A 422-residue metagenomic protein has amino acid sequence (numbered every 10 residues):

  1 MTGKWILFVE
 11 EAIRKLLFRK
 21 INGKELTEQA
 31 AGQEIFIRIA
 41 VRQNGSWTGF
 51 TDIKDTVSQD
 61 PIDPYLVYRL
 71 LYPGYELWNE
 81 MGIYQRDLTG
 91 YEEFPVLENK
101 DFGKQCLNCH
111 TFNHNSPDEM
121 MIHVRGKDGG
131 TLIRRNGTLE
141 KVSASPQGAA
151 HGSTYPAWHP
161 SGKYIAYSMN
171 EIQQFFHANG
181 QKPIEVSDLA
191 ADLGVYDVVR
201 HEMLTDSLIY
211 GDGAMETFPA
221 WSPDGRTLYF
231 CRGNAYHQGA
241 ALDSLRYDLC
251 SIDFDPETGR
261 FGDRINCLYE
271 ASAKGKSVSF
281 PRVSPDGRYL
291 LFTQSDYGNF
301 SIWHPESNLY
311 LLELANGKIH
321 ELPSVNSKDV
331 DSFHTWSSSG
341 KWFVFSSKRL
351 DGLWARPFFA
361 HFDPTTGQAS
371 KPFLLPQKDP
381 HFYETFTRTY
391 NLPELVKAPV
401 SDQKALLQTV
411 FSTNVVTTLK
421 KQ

Functional and structural regions predicted by a protein language model:
M1-Q422: Sequence signature of WD/YWTD-type beta-propeller architectures
